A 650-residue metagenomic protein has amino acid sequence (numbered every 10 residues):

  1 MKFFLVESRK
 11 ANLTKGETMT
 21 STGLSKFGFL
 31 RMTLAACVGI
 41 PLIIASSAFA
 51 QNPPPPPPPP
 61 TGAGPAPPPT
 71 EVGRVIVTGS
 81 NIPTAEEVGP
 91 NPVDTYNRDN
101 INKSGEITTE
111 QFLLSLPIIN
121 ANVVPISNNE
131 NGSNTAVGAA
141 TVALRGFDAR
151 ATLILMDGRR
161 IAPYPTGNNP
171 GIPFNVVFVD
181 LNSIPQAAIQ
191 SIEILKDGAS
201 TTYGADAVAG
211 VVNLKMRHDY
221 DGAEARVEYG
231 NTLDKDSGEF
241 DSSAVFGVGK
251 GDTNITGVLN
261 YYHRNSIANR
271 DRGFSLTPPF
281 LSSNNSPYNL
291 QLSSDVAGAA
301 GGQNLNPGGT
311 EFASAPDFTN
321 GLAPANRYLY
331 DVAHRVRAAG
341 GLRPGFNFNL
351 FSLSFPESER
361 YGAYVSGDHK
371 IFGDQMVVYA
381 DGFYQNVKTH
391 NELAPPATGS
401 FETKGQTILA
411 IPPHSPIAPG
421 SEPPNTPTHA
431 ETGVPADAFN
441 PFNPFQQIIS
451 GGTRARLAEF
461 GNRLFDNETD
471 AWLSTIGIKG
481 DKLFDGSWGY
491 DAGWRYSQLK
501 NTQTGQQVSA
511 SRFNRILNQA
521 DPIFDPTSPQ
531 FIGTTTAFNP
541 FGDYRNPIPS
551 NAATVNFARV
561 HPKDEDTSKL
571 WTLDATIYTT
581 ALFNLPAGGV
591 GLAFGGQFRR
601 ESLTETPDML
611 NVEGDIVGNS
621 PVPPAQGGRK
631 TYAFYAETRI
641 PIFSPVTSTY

Functional and structural regions predicted by a protein language model:
K2-S8, N12-P117, R145, I184 (+4 more regions): N-terminal Sec signal peptide and the immediately downstream disordered periplasmic leader that contains the TonB box
P57-P60, N91-A143, D148-R150, R159-L181 (+1 more regions): Periplasmic N-terminal accessory/gating domains of Gram-negative outer-membrane beta-barrel systems
G73, A140, G210, D221 (+7 more regions): Hydrophobic, lipid-facing positions within transmembrane beta-strands of outer-membrane proteins
I101, L113, I192, V212-L214 (+3 more regions): Non-catalytic regulatory/gating segments with a bias toward low-complexity or hydrophobic composition
G146, M216, F246-V248, G367-I371 (+3 more regions): Residue-level signature of outer-membrane beta-barrel architecture
M156, R160-I161, N175-E228, A268: A beta-strand signature from Gram-negative outer-membrane beta-barrel systems, especially the internal plug domain
P165, N265-I267, D271, T277-S282 (+4 more regions): Surface-exposed, low-complexity loop segments enriched in small/polar and acidic residues
E193, Y220-G247, F346-P356: Short strand-turn segments of transmembrane beta-barrel domains in outer membranes, especially the first one or two
